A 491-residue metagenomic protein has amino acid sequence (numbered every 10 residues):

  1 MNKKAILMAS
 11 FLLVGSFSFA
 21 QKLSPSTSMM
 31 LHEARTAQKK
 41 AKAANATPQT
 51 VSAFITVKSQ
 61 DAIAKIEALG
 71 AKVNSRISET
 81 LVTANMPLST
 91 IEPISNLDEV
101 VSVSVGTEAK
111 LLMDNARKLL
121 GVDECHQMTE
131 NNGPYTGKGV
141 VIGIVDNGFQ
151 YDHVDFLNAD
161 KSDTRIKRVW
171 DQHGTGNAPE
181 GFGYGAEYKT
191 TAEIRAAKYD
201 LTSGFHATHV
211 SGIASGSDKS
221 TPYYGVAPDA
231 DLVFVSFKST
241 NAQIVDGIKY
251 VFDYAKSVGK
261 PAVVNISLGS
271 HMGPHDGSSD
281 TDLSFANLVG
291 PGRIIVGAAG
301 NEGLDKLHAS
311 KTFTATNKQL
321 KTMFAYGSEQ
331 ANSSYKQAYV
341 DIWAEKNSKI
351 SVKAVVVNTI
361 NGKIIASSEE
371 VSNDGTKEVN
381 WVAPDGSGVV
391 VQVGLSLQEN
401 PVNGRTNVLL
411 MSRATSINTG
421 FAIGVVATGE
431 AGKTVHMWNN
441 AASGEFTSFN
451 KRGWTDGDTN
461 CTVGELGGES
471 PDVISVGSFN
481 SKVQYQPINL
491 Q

Functional and structural regions predicted by a protein language model:
A5-L13, F17-G133, V141, V154 (+2 more regions): Autoinhibitory N-terminal propeptides
V57, I342-K346, A427: Non-cytosolic beta-sheet module surface loops
I94, V340, A354, T419-T428: Short, aromatic- and glycine-rich surface loops/edge beta-strands on solvent-exposed regions
M128-I244, G259-K260, G290-I294, K306-L307 (+4 more regions): Subtilisin-like serine protease catalytic core
F149-T208, G225, I360-F421, V426-T447: Active-site core segment of subtilase-fold serine proteases
T175-N177, G181-K189, K306-T406, R413-T415 (+1 more regions): Extracellular S/T/G-rich loop segment that most often corresponds to the catalytic His/Ser-adjacent loop
F252-D276, A298-A299, G424-E430: Short acidic, glycine-rich surface-loop motifs adjacent to enzyme active sites
V264, T281-T314: Catalytic cores of secreted or luminal carbohydrate-active enzymes
